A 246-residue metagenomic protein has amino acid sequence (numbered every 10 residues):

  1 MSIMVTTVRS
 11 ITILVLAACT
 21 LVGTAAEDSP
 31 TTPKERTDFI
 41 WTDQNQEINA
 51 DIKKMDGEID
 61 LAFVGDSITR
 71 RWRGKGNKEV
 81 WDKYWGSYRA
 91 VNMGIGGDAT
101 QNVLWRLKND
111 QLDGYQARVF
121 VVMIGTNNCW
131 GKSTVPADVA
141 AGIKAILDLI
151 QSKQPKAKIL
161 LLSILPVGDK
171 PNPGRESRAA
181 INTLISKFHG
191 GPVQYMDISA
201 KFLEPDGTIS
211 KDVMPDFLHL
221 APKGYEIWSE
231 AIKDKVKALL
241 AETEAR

Functional and structural regions predicted by a protein language model:
M1-V64, I68-K78, D82-K83, S152 (+1 more regions): N-terminal secretory targeting modules
P30-F39, R73, N92-A99, W130 (+2 more regions): Acidic/histidine-rich helix-loop elements that form or flank divalent-metal/phosphate-binding sites at the catalytic
D60-G65, R89-G94, R118-I124, N128 (+3 more regions): Structural recognition of the beta-strand scaffold that forms the well-ordered cores of secreted hydrolase catalytic
F63, D98, N102, T134 (+7 more regions): Extracytoplasmic/secreted proteins, especially bacterial periplasmic and envelope-associated proteins
S67, R71, R106-D110, M123 (+5 more regions): Structured segments of extracytoplasmic/periplasmic soluble domains in secreted or envelope-associated proteins
R70-G86, T100-K144, L149, L160 (+1 more regions): Oxyanion-hole/transition-state-stabilizing segment in secreted/luminal serine hydrolases and related acyltransferases
P166-R246: Catalytic His-Asp segment of secreted/periplasmic serine-dependent ester chemistry enzymes
